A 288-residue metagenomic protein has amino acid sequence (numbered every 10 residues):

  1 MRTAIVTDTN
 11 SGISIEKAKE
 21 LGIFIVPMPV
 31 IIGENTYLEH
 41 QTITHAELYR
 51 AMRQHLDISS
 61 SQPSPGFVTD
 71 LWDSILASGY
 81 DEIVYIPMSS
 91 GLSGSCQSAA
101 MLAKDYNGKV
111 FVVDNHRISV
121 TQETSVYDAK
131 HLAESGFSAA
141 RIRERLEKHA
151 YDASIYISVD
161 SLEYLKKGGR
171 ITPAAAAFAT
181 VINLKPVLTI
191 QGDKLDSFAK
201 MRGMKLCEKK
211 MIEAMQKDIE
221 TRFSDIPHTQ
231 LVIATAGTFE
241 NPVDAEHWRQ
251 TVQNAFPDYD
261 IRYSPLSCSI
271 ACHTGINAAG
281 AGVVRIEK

Functional and structural regions predicted by a protein language model:
A4, N10-F24, P29, E82 (+3 more regions): Mixed-charge interfacial surface used for oligomerization/domain docking and macromolecular partner engagement
A4-P63, F67: N-terminal glycine-rich anion-binding loop in soluble enzyme alpha/beta folds
Y37, N115-I118: A short, ordered amphipathic alpha-helix with a cationic face
I43-Y49, S78, A100-D105: A short glycine/small-residue-enriched secondary-structure motif
R50-L56, W72-I75, K130-S135, A279-G282: A general structural signal for short secondary-structure boundary/capping elements
H55-S90, Q97-S98, R143, A150: Glycine-rich phosphate- or other oxyanion-binding loops that anchor nucleotides, phosphorylated ligands
